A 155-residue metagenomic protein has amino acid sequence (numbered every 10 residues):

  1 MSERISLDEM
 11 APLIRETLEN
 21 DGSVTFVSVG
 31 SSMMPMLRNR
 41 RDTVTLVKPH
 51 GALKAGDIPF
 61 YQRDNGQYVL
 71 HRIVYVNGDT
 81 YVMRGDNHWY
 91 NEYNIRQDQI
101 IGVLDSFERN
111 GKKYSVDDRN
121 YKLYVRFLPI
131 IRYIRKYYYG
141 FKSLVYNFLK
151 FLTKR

Functional and structural regions predicted by a protein language model:
M1-R155: Extended hydrophobic leader/signal-anchor segments used for secretion and membrane insertion
